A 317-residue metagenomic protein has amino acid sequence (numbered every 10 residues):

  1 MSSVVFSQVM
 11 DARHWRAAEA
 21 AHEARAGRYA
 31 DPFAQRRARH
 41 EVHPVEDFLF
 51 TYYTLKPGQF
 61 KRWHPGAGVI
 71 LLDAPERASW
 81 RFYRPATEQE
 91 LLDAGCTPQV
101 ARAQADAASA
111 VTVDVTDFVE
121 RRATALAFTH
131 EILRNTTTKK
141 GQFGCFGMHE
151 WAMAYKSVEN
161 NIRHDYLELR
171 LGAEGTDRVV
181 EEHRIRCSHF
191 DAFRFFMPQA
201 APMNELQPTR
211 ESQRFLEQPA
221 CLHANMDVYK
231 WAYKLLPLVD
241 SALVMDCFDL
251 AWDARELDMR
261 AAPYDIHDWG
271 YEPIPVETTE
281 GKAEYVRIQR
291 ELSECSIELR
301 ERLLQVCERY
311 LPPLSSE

Functional and structural regions predicted by a protein language model:
M1-I132, G270-E317: Active-site acidic/histidine clusters and adjacent loop/turn architecture that either coordinate catalytic ions
K56, I162, R170-G172, D240 (+1 more regions): Alpha-helix initiation/capping motif
K56, K61, K139-K140, K156 (+3 more regions): Context-gated lysine
S109-S212: A contiguous catalytic/ligand-binding core that recognizes phosphate-bearing ligands
T136-K140, P202, L235-V239, A254-A261 (+3 more regions): Short secondary-structure junctions and interdomain/linker hinges
E168, D246, D265, Y310 (+1 more regions): Residue-level signal for alpha-helical context at structural boundaries
C187-E284: An amphipathic alpha-helical core segment
